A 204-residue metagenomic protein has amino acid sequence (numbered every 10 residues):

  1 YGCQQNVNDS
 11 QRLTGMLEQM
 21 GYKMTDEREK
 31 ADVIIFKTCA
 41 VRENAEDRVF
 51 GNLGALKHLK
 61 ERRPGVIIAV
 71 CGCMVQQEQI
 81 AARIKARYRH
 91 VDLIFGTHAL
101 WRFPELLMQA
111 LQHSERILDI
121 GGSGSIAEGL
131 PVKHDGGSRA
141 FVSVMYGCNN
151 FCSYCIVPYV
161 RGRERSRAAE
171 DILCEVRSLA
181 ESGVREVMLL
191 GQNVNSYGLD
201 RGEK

Functional and structural regions predicted by a protein language model:
Y1-Y197: Proteins enriched for Cys/Gly/acidic motifs involved in redox and nucleic-acid/cofactor modification
G202-K204: Alpha-helix-loop-beta-strand connector modules within alpha/beta enzyme cores
